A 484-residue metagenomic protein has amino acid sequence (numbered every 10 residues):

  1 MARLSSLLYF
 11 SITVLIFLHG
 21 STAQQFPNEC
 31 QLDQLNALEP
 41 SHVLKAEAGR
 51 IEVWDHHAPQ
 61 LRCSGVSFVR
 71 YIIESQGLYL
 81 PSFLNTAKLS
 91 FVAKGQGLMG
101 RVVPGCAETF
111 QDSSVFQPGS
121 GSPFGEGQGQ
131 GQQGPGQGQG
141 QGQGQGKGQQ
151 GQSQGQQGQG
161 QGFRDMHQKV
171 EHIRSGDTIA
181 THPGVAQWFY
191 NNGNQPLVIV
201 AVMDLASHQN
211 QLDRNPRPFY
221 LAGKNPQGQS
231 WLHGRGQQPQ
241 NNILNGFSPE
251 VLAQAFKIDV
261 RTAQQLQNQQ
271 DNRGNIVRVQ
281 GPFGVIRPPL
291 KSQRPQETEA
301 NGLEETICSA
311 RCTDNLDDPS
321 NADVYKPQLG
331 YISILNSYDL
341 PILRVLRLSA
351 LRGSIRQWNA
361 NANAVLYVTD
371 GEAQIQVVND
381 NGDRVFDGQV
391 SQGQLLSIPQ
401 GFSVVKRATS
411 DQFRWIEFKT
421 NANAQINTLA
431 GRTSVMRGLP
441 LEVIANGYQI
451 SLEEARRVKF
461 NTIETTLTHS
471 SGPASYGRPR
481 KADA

Functional and structural regions predicted by a protein language model:
A2-V345, W358-A360, E417, N427-G431 (+2 more regions): An N-terminus-focused feature that recognizes amino-terminal "leader" regions
I73-S75, E171-N192, A350, T369 (+2 more regions): Conserved metal-binding segment of the jelly-roll/cupin
Q96, E372-Q374, Q412: Structural motif
V103-G105, N379-N381, N421: Solvent-exposed strand-loop boundary residues in beta-sheet-rich modules
A206, E372, A422: Short, glycine/serine-rich, charged loops/turns that create anion-binding and catalytic segments at active sites
N315, N321-Q357, N363-Q389, S397: Eukaryotic modular interaction domains in large regulatory/scaffold proteins
